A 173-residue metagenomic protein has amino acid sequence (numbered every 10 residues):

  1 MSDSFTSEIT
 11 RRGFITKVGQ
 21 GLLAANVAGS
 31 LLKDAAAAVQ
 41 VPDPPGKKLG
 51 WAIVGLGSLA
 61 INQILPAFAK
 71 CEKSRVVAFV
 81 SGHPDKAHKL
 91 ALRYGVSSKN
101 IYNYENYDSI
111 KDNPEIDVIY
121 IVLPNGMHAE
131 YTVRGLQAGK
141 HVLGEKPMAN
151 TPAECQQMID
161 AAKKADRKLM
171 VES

Functional and structural regions predicted by a protein language model:
D3-L23: N-terminal secretory signal peptides and thylakoid transit peptides that target proteins across membranes
E8, I61-N62, P84, Y104-Y107: Structural motif corresponding to alpha-helix initiation and N-cap regions
V18-G95: N-terminal Rossmann-like dinucleotide-binding module
G50, R75, E115-D117, H141 (+1 more regions): Structural signature of beta-strand start/N-cap positions in the alpha/beta core of ABC transporter nucleotide-binding
I53, G144, L169-V171: Hydrophobic residues in well-ordered beta-strands that form the structural core
C71-K73, G95-S97, A138, K163-R167: Short helix-capping segments at alpha-helix termini
N100-A161: Beta-loop-alpha module in the N-terminal Rossmann-like domain of NAD(P)-dependent dehydrogenases, especially those
Q157-S173: Rossmann-fold dehydrogenase core element
